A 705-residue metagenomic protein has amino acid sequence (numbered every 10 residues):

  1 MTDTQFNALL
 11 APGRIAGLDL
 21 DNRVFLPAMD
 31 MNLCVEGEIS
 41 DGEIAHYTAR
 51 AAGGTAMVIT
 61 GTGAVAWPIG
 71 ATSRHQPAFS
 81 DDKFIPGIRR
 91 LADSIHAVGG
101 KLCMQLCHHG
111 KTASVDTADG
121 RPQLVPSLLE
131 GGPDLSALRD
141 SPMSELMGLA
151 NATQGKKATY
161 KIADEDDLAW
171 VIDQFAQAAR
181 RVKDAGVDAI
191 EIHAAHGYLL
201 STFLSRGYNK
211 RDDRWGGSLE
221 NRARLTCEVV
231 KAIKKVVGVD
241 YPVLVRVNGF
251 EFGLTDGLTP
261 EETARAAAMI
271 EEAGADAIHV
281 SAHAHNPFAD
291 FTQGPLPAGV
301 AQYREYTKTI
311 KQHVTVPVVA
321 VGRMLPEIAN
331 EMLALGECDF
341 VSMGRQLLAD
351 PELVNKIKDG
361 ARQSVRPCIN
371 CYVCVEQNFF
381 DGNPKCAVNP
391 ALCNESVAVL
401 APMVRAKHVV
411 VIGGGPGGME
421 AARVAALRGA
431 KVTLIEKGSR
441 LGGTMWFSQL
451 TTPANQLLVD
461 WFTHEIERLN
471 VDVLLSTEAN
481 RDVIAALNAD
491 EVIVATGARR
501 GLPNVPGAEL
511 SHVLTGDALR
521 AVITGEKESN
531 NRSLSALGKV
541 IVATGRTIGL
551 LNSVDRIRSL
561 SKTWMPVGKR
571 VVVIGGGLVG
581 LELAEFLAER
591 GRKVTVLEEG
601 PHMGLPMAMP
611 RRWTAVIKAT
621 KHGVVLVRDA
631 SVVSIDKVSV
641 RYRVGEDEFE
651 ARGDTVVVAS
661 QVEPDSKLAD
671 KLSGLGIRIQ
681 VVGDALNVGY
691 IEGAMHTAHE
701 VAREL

Functional and structural regions predicted by a protein language model:
M1-I412, P416, E420-L427, K431-V432 (+3 more regions): Flavin-dependent oxidoreductase catalytic cores
Q293-G299, V399-A401, A406, F447-L457 (+3 more regions): Short, contiguous acidic/charged loop-to-helix segments that flank catalytic cores in large enzymes
I357-G360, V505-T524, A669-G683: A short, gly/pro- and small-residue-rich
I369-P390, H512, G516-S553, G689-E692 (+1 more regions): Flexible, Lys/Arg-rich cytosolic regulatory linkers and terminal tails that connect or flank
R405-G415, W564-G577: Beta1/beta-strand and adjacent pyrophosphate-binding region of the FAD-binding site in flavoprotein oxidoreductases
A430-W446, R592-G604: Glycine-rich FAD pyrophosphate-binding loop
Q456-L502, L510, A518-L519, T524-K569 (+2 more regions): A Rossmann-like FAD-binding core segment of flavoenzymes
G580-F586, G604-A608, S673, V681-L705: A conserved FAD-binding loop/helix module that cradles the flavin
